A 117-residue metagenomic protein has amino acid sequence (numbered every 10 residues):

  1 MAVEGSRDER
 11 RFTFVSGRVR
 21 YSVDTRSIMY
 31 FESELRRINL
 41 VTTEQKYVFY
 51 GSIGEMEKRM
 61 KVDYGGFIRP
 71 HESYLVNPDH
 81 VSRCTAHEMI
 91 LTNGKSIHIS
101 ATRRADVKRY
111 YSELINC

Functional and structural regions predicted by a protein language model:
A2-T92: Conserved binding/recognition cores within well-folded domains
D63-G65, I99-S100, R104: Short, structured coil/loop segments at alpha-helix boundaries
L75, R104-A105: Short, solvent-exposed loop/turn segments at secondary-structure junctions
H87-L91, K95-H98, A105: C-terminal structural segments of small proteins and small subunits
K108-Y110: Short, surface-exposed, low-complexity cationic segments
I115-C117: Charged phosphate-binding loop/patch that engages nucleotide di/tri-phosphates or the phosphate backbone of nucleic
